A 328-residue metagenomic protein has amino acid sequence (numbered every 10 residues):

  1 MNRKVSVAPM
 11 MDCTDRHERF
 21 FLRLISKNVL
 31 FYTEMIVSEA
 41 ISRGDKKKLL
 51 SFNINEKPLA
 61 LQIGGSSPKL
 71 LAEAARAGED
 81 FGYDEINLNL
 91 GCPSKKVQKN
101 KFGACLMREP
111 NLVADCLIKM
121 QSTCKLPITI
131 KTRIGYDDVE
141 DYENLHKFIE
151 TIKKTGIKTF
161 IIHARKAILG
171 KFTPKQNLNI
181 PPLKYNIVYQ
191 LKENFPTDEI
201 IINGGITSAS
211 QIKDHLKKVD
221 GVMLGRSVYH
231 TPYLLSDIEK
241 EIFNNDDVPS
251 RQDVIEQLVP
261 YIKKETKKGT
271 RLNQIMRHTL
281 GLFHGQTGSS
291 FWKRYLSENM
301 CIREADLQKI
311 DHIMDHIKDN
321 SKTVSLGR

Functional and structural regions predicted by a protein language model:
M1-R328: Flavin-dependent oxidoreductase catalytic cores
